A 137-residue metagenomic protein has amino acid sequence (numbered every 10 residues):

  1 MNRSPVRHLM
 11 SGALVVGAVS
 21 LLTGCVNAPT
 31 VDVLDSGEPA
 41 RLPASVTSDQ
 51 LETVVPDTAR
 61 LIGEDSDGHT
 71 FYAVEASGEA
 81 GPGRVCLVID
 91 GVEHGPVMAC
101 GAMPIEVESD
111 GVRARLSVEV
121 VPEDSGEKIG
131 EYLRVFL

Functional and structural regions predicted by a protein language model:
N2-A13: Bacterial N-terminal signal peptides that target proteins for export
L14-V19: Hydrophobic helical h-region of N-terminal Sec-dependent signal peptides in bacterial secretory/periplasmic proteins
L21-G24: C-terminal motif of bacterial Sec signal peptides marking the signal peptidase cleavage site
V26-A28: Bacterial signal peptide processing site
V33-G78: N-terminal secretory signal peptides
S77-L137: Extracytosolic low-complexity repeat regions of secreted or lipid-anchored proteins
